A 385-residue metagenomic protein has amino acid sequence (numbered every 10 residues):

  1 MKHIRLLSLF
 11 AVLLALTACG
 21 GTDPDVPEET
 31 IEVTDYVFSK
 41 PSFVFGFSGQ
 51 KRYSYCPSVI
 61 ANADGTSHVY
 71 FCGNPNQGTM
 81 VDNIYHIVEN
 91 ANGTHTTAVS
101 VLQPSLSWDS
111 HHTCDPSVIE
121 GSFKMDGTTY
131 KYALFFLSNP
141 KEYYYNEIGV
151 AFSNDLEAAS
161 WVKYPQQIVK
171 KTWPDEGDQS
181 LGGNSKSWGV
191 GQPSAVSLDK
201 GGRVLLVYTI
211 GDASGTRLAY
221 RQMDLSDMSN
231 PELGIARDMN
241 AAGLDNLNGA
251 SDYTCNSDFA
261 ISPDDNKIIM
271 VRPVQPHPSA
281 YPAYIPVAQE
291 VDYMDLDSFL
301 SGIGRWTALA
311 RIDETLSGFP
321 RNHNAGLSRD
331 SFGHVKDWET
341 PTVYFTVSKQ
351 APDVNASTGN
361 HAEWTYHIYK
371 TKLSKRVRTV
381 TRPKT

Functional and structural regions predicted by a protein language model:
M1-S8: Bacterial N-terminal signal peptides that target proteins for export
F10-L13: Short, linear, compositionally biased motifs with a strong N-terminal bias
A15-A18: C-terminal motif of bacterial Sec signal peptides marking the signal peptidase cleavage site
G20-C56, I60-H111, E120-K186, V196-D252 (+2 more regions): Beta-rich carbohydrate-recognition and catalytic domains
C56-S58, D115-S117, Q192-S194, N256-D258 (+1 more regions): Conserved beta-strand position repeated once per blade in WD40 beta-propeller domains
